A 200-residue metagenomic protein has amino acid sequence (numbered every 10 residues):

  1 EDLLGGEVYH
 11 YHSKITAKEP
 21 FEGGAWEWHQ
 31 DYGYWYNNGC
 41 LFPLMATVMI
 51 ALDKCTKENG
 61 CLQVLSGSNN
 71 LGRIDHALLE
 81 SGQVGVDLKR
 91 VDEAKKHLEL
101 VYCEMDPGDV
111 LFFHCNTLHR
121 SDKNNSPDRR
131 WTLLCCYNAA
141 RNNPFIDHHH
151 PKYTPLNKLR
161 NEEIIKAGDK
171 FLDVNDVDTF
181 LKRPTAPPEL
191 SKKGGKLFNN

Functional and structural regions predicted by a protein language model:
E1-I15, Y36-A46: Signature of the catalytic double-stranded beta-helix
K14-E19, Q30-Y32, I50-K54, S66: Short, structured patches in soluble enzyme cores that scaffold and shape functional sites
A17-Y34, C115-R120: Conserved short histidine dyad/triad with adjacent acidic residue
K18-P20, L65-G72, R130, C136-N142: Short edge-strand/loop segments of extracellular domains
H29, N37-K57, E104-P107, F112 (+1 more regions): Short, conserved beta-strand element in jelly-roll/cupin
G33-N38, L98-L100: Short, P/G- and charge-enriched loop/turn segments at secondary-structure junctions
C55-L118, D122: Double-stranded beta-helix
V110, N116-N200: Non-heme Fe(II)/2-oxoglutarate
